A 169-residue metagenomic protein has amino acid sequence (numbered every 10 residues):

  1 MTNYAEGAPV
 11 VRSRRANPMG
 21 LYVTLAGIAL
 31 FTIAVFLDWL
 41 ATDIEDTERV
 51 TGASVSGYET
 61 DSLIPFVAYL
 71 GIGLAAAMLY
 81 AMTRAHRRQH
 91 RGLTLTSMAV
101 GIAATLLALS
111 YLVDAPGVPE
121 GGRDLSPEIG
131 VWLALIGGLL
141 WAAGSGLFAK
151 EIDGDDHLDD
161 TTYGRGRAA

Functional and structural regions predicted by a protein language model:
T2-A169: Compact integral membrane and secretory-pathway proteins
